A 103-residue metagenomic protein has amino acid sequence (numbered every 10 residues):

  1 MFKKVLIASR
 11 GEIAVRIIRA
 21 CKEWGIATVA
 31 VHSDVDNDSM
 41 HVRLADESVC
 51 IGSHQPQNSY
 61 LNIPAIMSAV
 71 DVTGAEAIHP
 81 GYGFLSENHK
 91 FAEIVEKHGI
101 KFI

Functional and structural regions predicted by a protein language model:
M1-I103: ATP-binding N-terminal substructure of ATP-dependent carboxylate-amine bond-forming enzymes
